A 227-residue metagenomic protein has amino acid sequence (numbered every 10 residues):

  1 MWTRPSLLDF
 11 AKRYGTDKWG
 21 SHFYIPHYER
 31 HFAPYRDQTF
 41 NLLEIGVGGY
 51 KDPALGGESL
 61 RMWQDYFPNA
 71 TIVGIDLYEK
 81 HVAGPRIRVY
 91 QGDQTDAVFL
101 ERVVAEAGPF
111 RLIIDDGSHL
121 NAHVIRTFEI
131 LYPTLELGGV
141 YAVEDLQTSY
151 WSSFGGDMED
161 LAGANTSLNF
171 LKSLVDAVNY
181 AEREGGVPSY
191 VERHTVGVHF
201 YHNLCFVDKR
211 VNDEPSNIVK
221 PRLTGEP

Functional and structural regions predicted by a protein language model:
M1-I114, S118-V143, Q147-P227: A short alpha-helical cap/connector motif
